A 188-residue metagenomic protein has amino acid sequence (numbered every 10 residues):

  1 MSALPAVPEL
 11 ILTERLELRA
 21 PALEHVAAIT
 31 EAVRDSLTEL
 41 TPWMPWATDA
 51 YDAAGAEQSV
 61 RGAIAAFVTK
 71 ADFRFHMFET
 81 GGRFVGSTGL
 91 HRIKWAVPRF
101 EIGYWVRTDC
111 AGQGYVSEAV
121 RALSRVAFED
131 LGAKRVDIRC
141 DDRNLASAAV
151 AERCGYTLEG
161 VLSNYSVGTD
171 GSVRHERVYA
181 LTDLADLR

Functional and structural regions predicted by a protein language model:
M1-A28, A32-E39, R74-R188: Acyl-donor (CoA/ACP) binding surface of acyl/acetyltransferases
R34-L37, T48, I64: Residue-level detector of secondary-structure transition/capping positions
T41-R61: Conserved GNAT-fold acetyl-CoA-binding loop/helix
G62-I64, S166-V167: Short, P/G- and charge-enriched loop/turn segments at secondary-structure junctions
A65-K70: Short loop/turn motifs at secondary-structure junctions and domain boundaries
